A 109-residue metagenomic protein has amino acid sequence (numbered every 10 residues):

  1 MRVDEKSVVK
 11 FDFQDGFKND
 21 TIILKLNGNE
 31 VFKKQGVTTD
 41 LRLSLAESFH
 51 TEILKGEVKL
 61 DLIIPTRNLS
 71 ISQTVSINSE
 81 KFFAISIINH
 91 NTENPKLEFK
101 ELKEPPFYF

Functional and structural regions predicted by a protein language model:
M1-F109: Terminal leader/tail segments of proteins
